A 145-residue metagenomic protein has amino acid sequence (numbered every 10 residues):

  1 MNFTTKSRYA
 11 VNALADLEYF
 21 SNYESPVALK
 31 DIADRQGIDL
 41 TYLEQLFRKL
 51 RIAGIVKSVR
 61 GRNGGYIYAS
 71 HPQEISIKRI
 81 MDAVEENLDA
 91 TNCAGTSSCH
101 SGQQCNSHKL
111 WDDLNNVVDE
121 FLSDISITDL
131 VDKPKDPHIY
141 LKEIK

Functional and structural regions predicted by a protein language model:
T5, Y9, A15-I38, K57: N-terminal helix-turn-helix DNA-binding core of bacterial DNA-binding proteins
D34, R51-I52: Alpha-helical residues within the helix-turn-helix
T41: Key DNA-contact positions within bacterial/archaeal DNA-binding proteins
F47-R48: Short, hydrophobic-biased segments on the C-terminal half of alpha helices that form "recognition helices"
I55-R62, I67-Y68: Beta-hairpin "wing" of winged helix-turn-helix
P72-T96, D113-V117: Conserved segment of winged-helix/HTH DNA-binding domains
G95-K145: C-terminal regulatory/oligomerization modules of transcriptional regulators
